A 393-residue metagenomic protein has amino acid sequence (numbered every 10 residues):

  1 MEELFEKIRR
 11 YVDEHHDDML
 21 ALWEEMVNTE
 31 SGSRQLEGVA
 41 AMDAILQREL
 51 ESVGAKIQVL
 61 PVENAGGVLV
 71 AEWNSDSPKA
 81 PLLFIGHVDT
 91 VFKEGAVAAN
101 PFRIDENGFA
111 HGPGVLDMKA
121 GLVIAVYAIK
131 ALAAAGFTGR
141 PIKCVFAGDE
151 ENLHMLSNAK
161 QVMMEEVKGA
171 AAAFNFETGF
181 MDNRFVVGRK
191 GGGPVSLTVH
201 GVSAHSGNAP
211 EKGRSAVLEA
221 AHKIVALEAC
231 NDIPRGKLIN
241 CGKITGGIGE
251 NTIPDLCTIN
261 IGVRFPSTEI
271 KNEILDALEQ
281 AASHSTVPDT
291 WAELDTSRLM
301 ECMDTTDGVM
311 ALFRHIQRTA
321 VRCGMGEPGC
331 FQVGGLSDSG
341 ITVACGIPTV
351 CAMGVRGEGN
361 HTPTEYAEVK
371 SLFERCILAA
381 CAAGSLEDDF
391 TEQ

Functional and structural regions predicted by a protein language model:
M1-K7, S31, Q58-P61, F92 (+3 more regions): Metal-dependent amide/peptide-bond hydrolase catalytic core, centered on the "pita-bread" metallohydrolase fold
E2-P113, A133-F137: Acidic/His- and Gly-rich active-site-bordering loop/insert found across diverse amide/peptide-bond hydrolases
P81-L83, A110, D117, A171-N175 (+2 more regions): Short glycine-aspartate micro-motif
I85-G86, V145-A147, A173-E177, T198-H200 (+1 more regions): Short beta-strand segments
F92, F109-V123, H205, D338: Glycine/serine-rich anion-binding loops at beta->alpha junctions that coordinate negatively charged ligand groups
V97-D105, N158-G169, K190-P194, T349: A glycine- and small-aliphatic-rich helix-loop capping segment at beta-alpha/alpha-beta transitions that lines
M118-K190, E387-Q393: Acidic/histidine-rich catalytic neighborhood of metal-dependent amide-processing enzymes
